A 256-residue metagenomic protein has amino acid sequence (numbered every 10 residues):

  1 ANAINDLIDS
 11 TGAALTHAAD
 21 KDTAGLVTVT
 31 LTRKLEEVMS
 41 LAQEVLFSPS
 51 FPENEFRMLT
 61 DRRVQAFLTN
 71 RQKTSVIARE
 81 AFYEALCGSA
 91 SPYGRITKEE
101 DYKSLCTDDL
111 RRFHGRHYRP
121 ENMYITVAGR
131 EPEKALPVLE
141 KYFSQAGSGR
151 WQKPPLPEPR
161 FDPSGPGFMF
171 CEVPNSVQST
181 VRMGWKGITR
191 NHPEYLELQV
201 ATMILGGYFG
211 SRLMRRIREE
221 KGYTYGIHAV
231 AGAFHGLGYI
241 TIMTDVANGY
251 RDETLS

Functional and structural regions predicted by a protein language model:
A1-S10, R63, H192-G206, S211-I217: Active/ligand-binding-proximal structured segments within catalytic/core domains that scaffold catalytic residues
A3-K153, T189, E219-S256: Charge-rich, well-structured scaffold segments of protease-associated domains
S104, F161, R215-R216: Short, conserved active-site entrance elements at the starts or edges of catalytic domains
W151-G210: His/Glu-based metal-binding/catalytic segments typifying zinc-dependent metallopeptidases
T180, L198, G210-M214, Y239-M243 (+1 more regions): A general structural signal for well-ordered alpha-helical packing
